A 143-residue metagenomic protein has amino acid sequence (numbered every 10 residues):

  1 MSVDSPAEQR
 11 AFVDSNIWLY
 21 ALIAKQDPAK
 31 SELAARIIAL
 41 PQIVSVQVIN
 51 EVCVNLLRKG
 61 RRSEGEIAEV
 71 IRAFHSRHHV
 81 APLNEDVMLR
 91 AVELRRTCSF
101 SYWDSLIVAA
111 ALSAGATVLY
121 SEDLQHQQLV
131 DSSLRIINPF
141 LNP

Functional and structural regions predicted by a protein language model:
M1-P6, V108-P143: Acidic, PIN/NYN-like endoribonuclease modules and their adjacent C-terminal/linker elements
M1-V44, K59-E69, P143: Short, well-structured N-terminal submotif of metal-dependent ribonuclease cores
S15, E85, D104-S105: Conserved glycosyltransferase catalytic-site signature
Q47-N50, R72, R77-T97: Acidic catalytic patch
E51-H79: Active-site-proximal, substrate-binding regions of enzyme catalytic domains and RNA-binding/basic surfaces
F100: Glycine-rich anion/phosphate-binding loops
